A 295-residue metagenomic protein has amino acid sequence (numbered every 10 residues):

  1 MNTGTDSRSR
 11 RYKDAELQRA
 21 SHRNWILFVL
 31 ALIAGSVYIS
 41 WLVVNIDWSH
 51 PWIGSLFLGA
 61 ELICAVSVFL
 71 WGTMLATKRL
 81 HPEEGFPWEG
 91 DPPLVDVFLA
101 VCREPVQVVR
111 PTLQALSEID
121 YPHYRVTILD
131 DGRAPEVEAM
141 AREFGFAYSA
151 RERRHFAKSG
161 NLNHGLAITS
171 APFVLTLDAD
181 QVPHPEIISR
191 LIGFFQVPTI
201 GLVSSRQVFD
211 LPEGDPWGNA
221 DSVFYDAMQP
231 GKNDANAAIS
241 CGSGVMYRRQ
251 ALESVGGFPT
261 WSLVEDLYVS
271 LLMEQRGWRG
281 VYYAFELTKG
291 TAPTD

Functional and structural regions predicted by a protein language model:
M1-D91, A141: N-terminal membrane-anchoring/stem segments of glycan-assembly enzymes
P93-D96, R125, Y268: Cell-envelope/extracellular polymer assembly enzymes that use nucleotide-activated donors
D96-E104, I119, F194: A conserved hydrophobic helix/loop-capping motif in glycosyltransferases and polysaccharide synthases
L113-H123: Short, acidic, metal-binding catalytic loop of nucleotide-sugar glycosyltransferases
P122, D130-V137, R153-R154: A conserved acidic beta->alpha catalytic loop
A150, R154-F173, H184-L263, E274-Q275 (+2 more regions): Long helical/loop segments within the catalytic core of UDP-sugar-dependent glycosyltransferases, especially the large
L263-V269: Acidic donor-binding loop at a coil-to-helix junction in glycosyltransferase catalytic cores that engages
